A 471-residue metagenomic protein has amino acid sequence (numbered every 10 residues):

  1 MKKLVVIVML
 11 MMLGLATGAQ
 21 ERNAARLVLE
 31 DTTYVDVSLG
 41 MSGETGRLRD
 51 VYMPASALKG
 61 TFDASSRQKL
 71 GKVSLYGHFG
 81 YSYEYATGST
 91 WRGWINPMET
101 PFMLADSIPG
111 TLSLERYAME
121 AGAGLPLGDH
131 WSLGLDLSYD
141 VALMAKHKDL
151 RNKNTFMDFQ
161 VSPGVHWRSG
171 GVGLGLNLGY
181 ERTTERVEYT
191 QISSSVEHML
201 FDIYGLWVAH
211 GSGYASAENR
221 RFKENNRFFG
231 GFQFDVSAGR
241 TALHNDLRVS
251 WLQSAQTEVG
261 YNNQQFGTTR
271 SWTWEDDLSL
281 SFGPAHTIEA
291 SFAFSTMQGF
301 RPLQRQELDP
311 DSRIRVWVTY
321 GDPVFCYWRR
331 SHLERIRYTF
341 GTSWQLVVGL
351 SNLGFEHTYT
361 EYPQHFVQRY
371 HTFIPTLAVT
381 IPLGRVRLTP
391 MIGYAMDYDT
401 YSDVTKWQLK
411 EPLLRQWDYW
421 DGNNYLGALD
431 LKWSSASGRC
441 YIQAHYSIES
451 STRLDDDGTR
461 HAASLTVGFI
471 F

Functional and structural regions predicted by a protein language model:
A19-G134, G164-G173, N177, E181 (+1 more regions): Membrane-proximal, glycine/serine-rich, low-complexity loop/turn segments characteristic of large bacterial
V35-G43, G77-Y85, L135-V141, L176-R182 (+8 more regions): Transmembrane beta-barrel strands of outer-membrane/channel proteins
G46-T61, G110-L112, A142-F156, R221-K223 (+1 more regions): Outer-membrane beta-barrel proteins
R47-M53, G88-W94, M144-N152, V187-S193 (+6 more regions): Outer-membrane beta-barrel translocator domains and adjoining extracellular loop/strand segments of Gram-negative
S56-F62, S113-M119, K153-V161, E224-G230 (+7 more regions): Residues that define the transmembrane beta-barrel architecture of outer-membrane proteins
K69-V73, G128-H130, R168-G170, S237-T241 (+4 more regions): Outer-membrane beta-barrel channels and translocator barrels
S169, T459-F471: Outer-membrane beta-barrel "beta-signal"
A209-Q345: Long, internal scaffold/assembly segments composed of regular secondary structure
